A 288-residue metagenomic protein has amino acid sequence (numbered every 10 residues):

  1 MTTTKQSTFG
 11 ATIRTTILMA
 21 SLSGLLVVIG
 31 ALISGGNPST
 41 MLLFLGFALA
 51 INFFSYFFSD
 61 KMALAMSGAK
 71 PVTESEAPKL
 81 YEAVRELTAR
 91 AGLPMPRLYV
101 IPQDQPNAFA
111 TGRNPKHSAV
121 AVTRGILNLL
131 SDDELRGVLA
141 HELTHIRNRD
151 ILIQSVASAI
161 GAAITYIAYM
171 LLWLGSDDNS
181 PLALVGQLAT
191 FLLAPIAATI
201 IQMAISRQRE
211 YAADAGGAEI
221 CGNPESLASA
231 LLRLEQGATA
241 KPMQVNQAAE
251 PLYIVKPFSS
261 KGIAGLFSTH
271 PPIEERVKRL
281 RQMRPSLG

Functional and structural regions predicted by a protein language model:
M1-S21, G36, T40-L42, F47 (+2 more regions): Polar-ligand-bearing catalytic/cofactor-coordination segments of membrane-embedded or membrane-tethered inner-membrane
V27-S39: Short, hydrophobic transmembrane alpha-helix segments
Q187, F191-L192: Hydrophobic alpha-helical transmembrane segments of integral membrane proteins, especially lipid-exposed positions
